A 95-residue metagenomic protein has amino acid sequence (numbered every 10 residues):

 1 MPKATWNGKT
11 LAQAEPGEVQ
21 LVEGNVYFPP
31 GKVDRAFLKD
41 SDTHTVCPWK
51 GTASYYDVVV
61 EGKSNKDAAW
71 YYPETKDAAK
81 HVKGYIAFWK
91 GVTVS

Functional and structural regions predicted by a protein language model:
M1-S95: Terminal leader/tail segments of proteins
